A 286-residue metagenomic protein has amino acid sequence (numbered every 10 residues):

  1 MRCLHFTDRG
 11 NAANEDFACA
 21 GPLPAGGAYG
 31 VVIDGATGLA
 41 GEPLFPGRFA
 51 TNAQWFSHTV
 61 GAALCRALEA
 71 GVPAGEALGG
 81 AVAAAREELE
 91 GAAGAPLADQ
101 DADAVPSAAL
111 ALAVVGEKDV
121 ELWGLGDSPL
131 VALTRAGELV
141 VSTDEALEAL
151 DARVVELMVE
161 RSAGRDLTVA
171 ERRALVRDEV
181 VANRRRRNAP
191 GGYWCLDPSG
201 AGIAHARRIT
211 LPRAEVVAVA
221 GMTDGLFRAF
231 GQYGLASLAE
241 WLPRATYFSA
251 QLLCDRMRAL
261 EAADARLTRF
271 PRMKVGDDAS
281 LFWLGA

Functional and structural regions predicted by a protein language model:
M1-A286: PP2C/PPM-type serine/threonine phosphatase catalytic domain
